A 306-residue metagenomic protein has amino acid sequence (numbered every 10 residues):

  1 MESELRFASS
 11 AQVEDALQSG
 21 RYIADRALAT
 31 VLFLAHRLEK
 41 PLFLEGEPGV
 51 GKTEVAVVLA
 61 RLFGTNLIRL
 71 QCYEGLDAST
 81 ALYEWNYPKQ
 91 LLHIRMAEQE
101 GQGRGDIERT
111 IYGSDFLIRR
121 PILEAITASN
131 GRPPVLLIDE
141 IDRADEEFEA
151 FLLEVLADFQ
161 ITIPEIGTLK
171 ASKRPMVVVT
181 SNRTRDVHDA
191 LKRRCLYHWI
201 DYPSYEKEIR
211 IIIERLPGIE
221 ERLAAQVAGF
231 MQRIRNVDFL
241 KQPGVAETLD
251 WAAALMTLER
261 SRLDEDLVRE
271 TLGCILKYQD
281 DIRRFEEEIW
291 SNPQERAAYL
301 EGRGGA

Functional and structural regions predicted by a protein language model:
M1-A306: C-terminal regulatory/interaction module of P-loop NTP-utilizing enzymes
